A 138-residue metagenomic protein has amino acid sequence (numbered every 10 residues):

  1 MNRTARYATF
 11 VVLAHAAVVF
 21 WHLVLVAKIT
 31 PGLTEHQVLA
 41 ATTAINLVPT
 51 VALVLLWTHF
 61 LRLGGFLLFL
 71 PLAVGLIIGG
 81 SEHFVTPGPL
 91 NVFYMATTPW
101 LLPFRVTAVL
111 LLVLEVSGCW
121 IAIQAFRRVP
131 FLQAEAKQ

Functional and structural regions predicted by a protein language model:
M1-A16, I121-Q133, Q138: Cytosolic juxtamembrane helix and N-cap/initiation of the first transmembrane helix
L13-A17, H36-H59, L70-A73, I77: Core segments of alpha-helical transmembrane spans in multipass integral membrane proteins
V18-I29, P71-P89: C-terminal TM-helix exit segments that contain a strictly Trp-centered aromatic cap at the helix terminus
F20-V38, P89-W100: Membrane-interface interhelical loops and short amphipathic "cap" helices that link adjacent transmembrane segments
A44-V51, L111-C119: Core segments of transmembrane alpha-helices that mediate helix-helix packing or line hydrophobic substrate/ligand
F60-G64: Membrane-helix interface segments
L68-G79, A108-E115: Hydrophobic alpha-helical segments of small multi-pass membrane proteins
A96-S117: Individual transmembrane alpha-helices with interfacial aromatic-anchor signatures
